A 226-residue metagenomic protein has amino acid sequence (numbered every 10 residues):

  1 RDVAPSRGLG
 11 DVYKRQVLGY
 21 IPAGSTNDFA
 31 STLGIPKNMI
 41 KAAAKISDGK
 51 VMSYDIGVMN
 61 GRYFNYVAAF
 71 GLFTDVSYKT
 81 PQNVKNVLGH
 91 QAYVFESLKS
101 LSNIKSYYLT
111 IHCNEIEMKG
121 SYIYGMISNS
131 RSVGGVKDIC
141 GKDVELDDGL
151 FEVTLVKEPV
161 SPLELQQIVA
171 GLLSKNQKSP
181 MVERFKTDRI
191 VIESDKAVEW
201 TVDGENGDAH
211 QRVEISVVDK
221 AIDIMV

Functional and structural regions predicted by a protein language model:
D2-L9, Y13: Single conserved hydrophobic/aromatic residue that forms the stacking wall/gate of nucleotide- or nucleobase-binding
K14-I127: Catalytic core of DAGKc-family lipid kinases
A69, F73, M126-K142, N206: Glycine-rich phosphate/pyrophosphate-binding beta-alpha loops
T74-V76, K119-S121, V133-V136, S161-E164: Short acidic/glycine-rich loop or secondary-structure boundary segments that cap or lie
V84-Q91, G141-V160: Gly/Ser/Thr-rich active-site loops/lids in small-molecule metabolic enzymes that frequently grip phosphoryl groups
K105-Y107, S121-I123, D147-E152, K186-D188: A generic structural signal for short beta-strands and their flanking turns/coil linkers
C113, K119, E145, L155-V226: ATP/nucleoside-binding phosphotransfer catalytic cores, i.e., glycine-rich phosphate-binding loops
